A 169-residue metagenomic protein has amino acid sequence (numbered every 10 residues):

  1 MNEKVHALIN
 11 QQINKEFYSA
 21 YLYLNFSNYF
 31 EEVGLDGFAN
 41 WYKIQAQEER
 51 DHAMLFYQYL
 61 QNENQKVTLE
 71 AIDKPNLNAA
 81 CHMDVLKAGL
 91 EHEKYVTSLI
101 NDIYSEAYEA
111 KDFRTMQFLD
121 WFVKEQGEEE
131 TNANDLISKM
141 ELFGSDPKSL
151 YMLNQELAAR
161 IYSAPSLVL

Functional and structural regions predicted by a protein language model:
M1-L169: Iron-associated oxidoreductase/ferritin-like identity signal
